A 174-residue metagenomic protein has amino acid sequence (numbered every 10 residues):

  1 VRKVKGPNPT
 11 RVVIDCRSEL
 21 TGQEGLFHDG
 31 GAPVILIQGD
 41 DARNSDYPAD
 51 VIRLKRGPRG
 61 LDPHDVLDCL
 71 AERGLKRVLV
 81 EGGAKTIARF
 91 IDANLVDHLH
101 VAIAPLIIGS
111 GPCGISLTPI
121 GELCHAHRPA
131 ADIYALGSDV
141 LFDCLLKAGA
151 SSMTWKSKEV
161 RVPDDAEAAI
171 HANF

Functional and structural regions predicted by a protein language model:
V1-F174: Enzymes that bind and transform nitrogen-containing heteroaromatic metabolites
